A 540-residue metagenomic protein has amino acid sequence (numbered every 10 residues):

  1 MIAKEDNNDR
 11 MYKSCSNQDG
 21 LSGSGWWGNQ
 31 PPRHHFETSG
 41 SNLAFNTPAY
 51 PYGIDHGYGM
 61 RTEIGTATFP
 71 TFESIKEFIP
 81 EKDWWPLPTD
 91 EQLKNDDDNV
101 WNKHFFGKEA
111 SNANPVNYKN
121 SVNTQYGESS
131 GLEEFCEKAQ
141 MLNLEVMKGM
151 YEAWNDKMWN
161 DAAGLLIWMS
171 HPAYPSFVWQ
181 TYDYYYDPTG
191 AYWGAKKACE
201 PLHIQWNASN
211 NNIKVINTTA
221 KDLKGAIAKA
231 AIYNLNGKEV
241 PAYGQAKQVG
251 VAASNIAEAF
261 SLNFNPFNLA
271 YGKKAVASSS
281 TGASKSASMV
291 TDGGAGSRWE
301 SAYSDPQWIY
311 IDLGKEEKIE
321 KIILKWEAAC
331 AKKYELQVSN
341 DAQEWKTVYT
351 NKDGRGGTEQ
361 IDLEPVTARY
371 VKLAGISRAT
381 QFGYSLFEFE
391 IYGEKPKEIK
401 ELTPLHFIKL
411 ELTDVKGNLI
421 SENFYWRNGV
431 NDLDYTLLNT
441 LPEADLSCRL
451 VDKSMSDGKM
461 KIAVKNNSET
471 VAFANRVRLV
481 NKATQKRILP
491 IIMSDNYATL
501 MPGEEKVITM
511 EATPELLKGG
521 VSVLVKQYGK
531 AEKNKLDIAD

Functional and structural regions predicted by a protein language model:
M1-S22, Y186: Active-site neighborhood of glycoside hydrolase catalytic domains
N46-K224: Substrate-binding clefts and catalytic carboxylate motifs of secreted carbohydrate-active enzymes
P188-I216, G237, R427-D457: Low-complexity, acidic Ser/Thr/Pro/Gly-rich terminal tails and inter-domain linkers that flank the onset of structured
S209-N211, I309, K318-E320, G458-I462: Structural beta-strand segments of beta-rich domains
N211-G250, N255-E258, L402-T413, V464-K465 (+1 more regions): Beta-strand-rich binding/interaction modules
A228-N265, K397-T403, R487-E515: Intrinsically disordered, low-complexity Pro/Gly/Ser/Thr-rich segments with frequent PxxP/GP/PP motifs and embedded
N263-P266, I399-L437, T513-D540: Terminal connector regions
N265-L269, S279-K285, T291-P396: Aromatic, loop-rich ligand-recognition surfaces of beta-strand-rich domains
